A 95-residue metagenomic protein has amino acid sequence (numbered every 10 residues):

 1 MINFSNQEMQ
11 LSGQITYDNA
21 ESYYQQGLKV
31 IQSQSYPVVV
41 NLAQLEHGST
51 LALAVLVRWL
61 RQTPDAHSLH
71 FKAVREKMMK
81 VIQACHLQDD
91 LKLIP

Functional and structural regions predicted by a protein language model:
M1-Q10: Short beta-strand/loop segment at the start of cytosolic alpha/beta domains
Y17-Y36, V40-D90: Amphipathic alpha-helical interaction surfaces in cytosolic regulatory modules
K92-P95: Short acidic-hydrophobic, aromatic-tinged amphipathic segments that line or gate anion-handling sites
